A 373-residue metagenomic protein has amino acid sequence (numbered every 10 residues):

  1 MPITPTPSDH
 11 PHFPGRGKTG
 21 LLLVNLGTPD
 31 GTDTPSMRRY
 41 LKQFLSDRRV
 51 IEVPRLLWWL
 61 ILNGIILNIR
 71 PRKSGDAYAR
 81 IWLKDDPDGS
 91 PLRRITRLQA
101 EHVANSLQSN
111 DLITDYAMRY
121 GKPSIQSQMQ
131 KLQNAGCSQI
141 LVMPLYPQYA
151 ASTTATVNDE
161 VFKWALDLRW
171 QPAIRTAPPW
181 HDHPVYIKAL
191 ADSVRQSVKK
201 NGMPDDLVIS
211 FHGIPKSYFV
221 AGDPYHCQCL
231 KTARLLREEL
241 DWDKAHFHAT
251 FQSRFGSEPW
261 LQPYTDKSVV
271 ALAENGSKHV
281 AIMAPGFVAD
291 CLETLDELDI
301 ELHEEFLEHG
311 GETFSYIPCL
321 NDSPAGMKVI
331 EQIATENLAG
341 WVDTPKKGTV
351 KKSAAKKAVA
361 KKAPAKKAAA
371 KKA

Functional and structural regions predicted by a protein language model:
P2-K352: Active-site-proximal alpha-helix that buttresses catalytic centers in soluble enzyme cores
K347-A373: Intrinsically disordered, polybasic Lys/Arg-rich low-complexity tracts
